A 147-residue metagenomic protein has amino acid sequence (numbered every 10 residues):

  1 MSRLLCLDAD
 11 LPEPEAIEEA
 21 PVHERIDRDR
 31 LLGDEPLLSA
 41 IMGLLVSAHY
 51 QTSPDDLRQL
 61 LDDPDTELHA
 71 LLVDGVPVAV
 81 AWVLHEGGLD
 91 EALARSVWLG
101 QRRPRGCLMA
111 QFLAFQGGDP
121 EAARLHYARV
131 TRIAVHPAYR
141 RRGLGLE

Functional and structural regions predicted by a protein language model:
M1-L11: Conserved coupling/interface region of RecA-like P-loop/ASCE motor cores
D10-P14, T52-D55: Acidic/polar loop patches that form or flank catalytic/metal-binding clefts of enzymes that bind anionic ligands
V22-H85: Conserved helicase/translocase motor-coupling segment
L31-D34, A138, R142: Amphipathic alpha-helical protein-protein interaction segments
P54-L60, T66-L68, Q116-P120, V135-R140: Generic recognition of flexible, low-complexity loop/linker segments
W82-H136: Conserved acyl-donor/pantetheine-binding loop and adjacent beta-alpha core of acyl/acetyltransferases and related
R132, R140-E147: Conserved acetyl-CoA-binding loop-helix of GNAT-fold acetyltransferases
